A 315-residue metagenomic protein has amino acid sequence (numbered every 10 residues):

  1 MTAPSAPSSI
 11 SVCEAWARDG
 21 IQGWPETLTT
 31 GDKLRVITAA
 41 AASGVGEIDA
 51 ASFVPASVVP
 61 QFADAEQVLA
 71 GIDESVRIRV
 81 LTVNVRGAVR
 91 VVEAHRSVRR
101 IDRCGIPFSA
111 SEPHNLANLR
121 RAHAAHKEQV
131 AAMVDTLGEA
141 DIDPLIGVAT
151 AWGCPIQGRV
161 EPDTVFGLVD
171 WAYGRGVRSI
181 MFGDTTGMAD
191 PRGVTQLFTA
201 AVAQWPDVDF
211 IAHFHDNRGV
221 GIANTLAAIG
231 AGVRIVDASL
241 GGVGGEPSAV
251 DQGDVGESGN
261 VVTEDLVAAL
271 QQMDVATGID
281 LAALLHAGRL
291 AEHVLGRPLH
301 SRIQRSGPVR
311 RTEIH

Functional and structural regions predicted by a protein language model:
M1-H315: Catalytic cores and adjacent flexible loops of soluble metabolic enzymes that perform enolate/carbanion chemistry on
